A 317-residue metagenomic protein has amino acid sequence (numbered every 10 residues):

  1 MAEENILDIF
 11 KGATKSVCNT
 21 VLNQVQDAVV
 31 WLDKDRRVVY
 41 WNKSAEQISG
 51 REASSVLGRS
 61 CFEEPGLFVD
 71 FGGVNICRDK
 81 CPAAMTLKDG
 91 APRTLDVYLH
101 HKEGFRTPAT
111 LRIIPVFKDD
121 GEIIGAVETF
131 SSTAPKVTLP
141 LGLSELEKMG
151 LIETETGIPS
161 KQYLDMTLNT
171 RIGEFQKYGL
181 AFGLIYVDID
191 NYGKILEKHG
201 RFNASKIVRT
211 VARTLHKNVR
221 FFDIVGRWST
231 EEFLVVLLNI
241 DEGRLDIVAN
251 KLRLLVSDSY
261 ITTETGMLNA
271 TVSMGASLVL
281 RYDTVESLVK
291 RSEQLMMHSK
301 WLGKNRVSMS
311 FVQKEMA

Functional and structural regions predicted by a protein language model:
L7-I48: Sensory modules in modular signal-transduction proteins
D8-Q24, F105-T154, P159-G173, D223-I224: Signal-transducing coiled-coil linker helices
T14, E64-E103: Terminal output helix/cap of sensory domains in signal transduction proteins
W31, K177, L184-Y186, M309: Core hydrophobic beta-sheet residues of small sensory/regulatory alpha/beta domains, primarily PAS-family
G66-V69, E174, K217-F222, L254-T265 (+1 more regions): Short catalytic/binding micro-motifs of nucleotide second-messenger systems
S160-G183, D190-H216, G226-T230, L234 (+3 more regions): Conserved long alpha-helical elements within nucleotide-processing catalytic cores of c-di-GMP signaling and class III
I224-R227, L268: A short pre-motif secondary-structure segment
D246, E264, L278-S308, E315-A317: Catalytic-core segments of nucleotide cyclases and related cyclic-nucleotide turnover enzymes
